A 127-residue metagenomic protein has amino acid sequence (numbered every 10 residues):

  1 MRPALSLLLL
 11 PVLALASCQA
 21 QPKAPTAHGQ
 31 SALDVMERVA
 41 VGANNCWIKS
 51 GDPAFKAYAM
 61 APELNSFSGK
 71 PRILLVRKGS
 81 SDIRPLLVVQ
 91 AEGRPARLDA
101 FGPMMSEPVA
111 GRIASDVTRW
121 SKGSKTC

Functional and structural regions predicted by a protein language model:
M1-C18: Sec-dependent bacterial lipoprotein signal peptides
P3-A4, G29-L33, R112-S115: Short, intrinsically disordered, charge-biased short linear motifs at domain edges
L15-S31: Bacterial Sec signal peptide processing site at the extreme N-terminus
Q19, N45-W47, T126: Sequence contexts marking disulfide-bonded cysteines in secreted/extracellular proteins
A27-R38, M105-V109: Extracytoplasmic/periplasmic, Sec-exported soluble proteins
L33-I73: Post-signal-peptide N-terminal segment of Sec-exported extracytoplasmic proteins
V41, R97-L98, P103-C127: C-terminal partner/receptor-binding element of secreted or periplasmic proteins
G69-M104: Mid-chain, structured segments of secreted extracytoplasmic proteins
